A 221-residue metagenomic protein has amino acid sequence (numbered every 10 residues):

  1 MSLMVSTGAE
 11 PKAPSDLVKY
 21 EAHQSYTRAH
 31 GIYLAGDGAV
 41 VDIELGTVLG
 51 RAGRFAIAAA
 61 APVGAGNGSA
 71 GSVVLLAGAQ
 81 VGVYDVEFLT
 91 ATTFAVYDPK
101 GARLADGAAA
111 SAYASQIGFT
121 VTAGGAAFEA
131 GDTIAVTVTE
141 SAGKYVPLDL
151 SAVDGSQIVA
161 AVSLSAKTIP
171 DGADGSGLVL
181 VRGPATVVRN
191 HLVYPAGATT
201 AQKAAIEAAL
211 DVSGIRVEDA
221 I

Functional and structural regions predicted by a protein language model:
M1-I221: Surface-exposed, low-hydrophobicity beta-strand/loop segments enriched in small/polar/acidic residues
